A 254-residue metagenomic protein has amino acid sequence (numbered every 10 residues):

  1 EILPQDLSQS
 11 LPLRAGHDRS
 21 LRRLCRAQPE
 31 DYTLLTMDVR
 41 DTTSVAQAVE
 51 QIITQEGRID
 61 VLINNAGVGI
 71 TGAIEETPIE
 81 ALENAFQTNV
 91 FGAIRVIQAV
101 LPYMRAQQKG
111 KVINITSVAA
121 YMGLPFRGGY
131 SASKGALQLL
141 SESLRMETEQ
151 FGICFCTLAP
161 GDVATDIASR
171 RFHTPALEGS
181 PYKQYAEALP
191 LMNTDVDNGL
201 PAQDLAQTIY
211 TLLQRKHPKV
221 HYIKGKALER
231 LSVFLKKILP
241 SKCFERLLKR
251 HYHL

Functional and structural regions predicted by a protein language model:
M37-Q47, I79: The beta1-alpha1 cofactor-binding region of Rossmann-like NAD(H)/NADP(H)-dependent oxidoreductases
Q51-N64, I70: A glycine-rich helix->loop->beta "capping" turn within Rossmann-like NAD(P)(H)-dependent oxidoreductase domains
A73-I74, A81-E83: Substrate-binding pocket helix/loop in short-chain dehydrogenase/reductase
I97, S133-A136: Active-site helix of classical SDR
I97-Q98, E142: A short, exposed helix-loop element centered on a Lys and neighboring polar residues
S117: Residue(s) in the substrate-gating loop at a strand-loop-helix junction that position the organic substrate next
E149-D195: C-terminal beta-strand-loop-alpha-helix "lid" module of Rossmann-like NAD(P)-dependent dehydrogenases
